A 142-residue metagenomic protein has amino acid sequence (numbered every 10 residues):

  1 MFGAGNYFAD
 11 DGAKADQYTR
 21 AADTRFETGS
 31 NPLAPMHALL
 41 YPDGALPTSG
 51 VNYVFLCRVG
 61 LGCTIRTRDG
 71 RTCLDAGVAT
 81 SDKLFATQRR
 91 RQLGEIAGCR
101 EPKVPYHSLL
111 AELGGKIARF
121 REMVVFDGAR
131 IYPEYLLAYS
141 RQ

Functional and structural regions predicted by a protein language model:
M1-Q142: Segments that shape or occlude catalytic/ligand-binding pockets
